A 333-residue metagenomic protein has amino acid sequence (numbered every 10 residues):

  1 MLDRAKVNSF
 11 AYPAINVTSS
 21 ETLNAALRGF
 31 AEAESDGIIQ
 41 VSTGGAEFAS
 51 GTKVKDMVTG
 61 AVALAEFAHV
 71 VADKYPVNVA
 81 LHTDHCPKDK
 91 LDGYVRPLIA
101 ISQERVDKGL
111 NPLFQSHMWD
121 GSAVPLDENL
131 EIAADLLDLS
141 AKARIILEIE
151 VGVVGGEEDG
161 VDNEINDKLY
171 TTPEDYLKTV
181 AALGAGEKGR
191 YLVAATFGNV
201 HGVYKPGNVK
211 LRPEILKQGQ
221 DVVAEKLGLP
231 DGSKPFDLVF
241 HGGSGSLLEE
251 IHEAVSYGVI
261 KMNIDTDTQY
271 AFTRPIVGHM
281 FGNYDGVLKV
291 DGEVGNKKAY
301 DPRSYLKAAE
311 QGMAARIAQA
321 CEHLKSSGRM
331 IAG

Functional and structural regions predicted by a protein language model:
M1, K6-I15: An N-cap/entry alpha-helix motif that binds or orients negatively charged groups
M1-R4, S20-K55, T59-P76, K88-K234 (+2 more regions): Alpha/beta enzyme core
K6-S9, P76-A80: Glycine/charged-rich beta-loop-alpha catalytic/anionic-binding loops adjacent to active sites
Y12-S19, L306: Short, N-terminal intrinsically disordered low-complexity segments that are rich in Pro/Gly and polar/charged residues
I15-N16, S122, I165-K168, K205-N208 (+3 more regions): Glycine- and other small-residue-rich loops at beta-strand/loop junctions that grip anionic moieties
N16-V17, L81-P87, F236-S246: Glycine-rich beta-to-alpha transition loops that act as phosphate-gripper elements at the mouths of alpha/beta enzyme
A72-D73, V200, K205, I215 (+1 more regions): Catalytic-face loop-and-helix region of soluble metabolic enzyme cores
G282-G333: Extended, intrinsically disordered, low-complexity segments
